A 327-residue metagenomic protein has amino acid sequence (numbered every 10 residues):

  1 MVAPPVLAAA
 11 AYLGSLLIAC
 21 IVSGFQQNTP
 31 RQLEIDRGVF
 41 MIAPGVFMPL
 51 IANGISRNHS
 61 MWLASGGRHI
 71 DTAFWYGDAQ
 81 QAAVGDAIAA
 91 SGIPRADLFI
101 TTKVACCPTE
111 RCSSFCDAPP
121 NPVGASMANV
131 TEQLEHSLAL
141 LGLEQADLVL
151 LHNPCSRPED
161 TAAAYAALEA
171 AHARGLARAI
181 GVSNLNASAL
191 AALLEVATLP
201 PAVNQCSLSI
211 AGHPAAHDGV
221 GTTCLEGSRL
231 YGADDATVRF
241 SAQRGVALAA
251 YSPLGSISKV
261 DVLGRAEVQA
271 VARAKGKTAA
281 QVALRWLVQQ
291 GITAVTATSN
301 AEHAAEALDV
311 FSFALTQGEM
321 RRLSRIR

Functional and structural regions predicted by a protein language model:
A8, Y12-T102, P108, A162-A167 (+1 more regions): N-terminal binding-site loop/beta-alpha segment at the start of enzyme catalytic domains that lines or forms
L33, G38, I55-R57, G77 (+1 more regions): Beta/alpha (TIM)-barrel catalytic core signal, keyed to glycine-rich beta->alpha loops juxtaposed to Asp/Glu that bind
L50, R95-L98, E144-L148, R178-A179 (+2 more regions): Short acidic capping loops at alpha-helix termini that bridge into adjacent secondary structure
I55-L63, A125-L140, L190, A233: Short, acidic/polar
L63-A64, A139, A173, V288: Non-catalytic positions within long, well-ordered alpha-helices that form the structural scaffold/packing of enzyme
A82-A89, L134-L138, L168, L190-L194: Short, well-ordered amphipathic alpha-helices
L98-A128, H152-C155: Structural motif corresponding to the early beta-alpha repeats
A139-P158: Active-site groove signature of glycoside hydrolases
